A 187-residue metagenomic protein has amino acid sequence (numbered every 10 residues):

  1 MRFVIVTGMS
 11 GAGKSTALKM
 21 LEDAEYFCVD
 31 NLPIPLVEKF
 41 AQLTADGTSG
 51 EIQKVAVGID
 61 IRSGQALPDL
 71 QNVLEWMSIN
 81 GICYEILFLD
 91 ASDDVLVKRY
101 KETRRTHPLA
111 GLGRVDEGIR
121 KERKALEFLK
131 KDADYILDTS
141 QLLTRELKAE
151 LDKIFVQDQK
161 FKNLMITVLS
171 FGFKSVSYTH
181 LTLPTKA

Functional and structural regions predicted by a protein language model:
V6: Hydrophobic anchor at the beta1->P-loop junction of P-loop NTPases
M9: P-loop (Walker A) phosphate-binding loop of NTP-binding proteins
G13: Conserved glycine(s) of the Walker
D23-D30: Post-Walker A helix-loop "phosphate-sensing" segment adjacent to the P-loop in P-loop NTPases
D30-N31, F40-L74: Conserved nucleotide-sensing/catalytic segment adjacent to the nucleotide-binding pocket in NTP-handling enzymes
Y84-E127, Y135-Q141, F155, A187: A glycine- and Lys/Arg-enriched "phosphate-lid" helix/loop adjacent to the NTP-binding pocket of small-molecule kinases
T179-T185: Conserved small/polar residues in nucleotide/adenosyl-binding loops
